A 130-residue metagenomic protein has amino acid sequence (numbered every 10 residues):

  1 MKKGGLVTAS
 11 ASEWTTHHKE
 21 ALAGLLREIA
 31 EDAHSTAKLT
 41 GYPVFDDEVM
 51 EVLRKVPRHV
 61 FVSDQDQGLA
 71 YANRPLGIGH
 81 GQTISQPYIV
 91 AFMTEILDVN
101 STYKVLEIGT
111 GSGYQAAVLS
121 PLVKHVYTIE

Functional and structural regions predicted by a protein language model:
M1-Q65: N-terminal auxiliary segments of SAM/dcSAM-dependent transferases
G4-G5, N73, T94, P121: A short alpha-helix capping/helix-coil boundary motif
E13, G41, I78-G81, E107 (+1 more regions): Conserved short-loop catalytic and cofactor-binding motifs
R27, E31-A37, V49, A70-R74 (+2 more regions): Conserved alpha-helix/loop element of class I SAM-dependent methyltransferases that forms part of the SAM/SAH-binding
I96-E130: Conserved nucleotide-cofactor-binding alpha/beta core module
